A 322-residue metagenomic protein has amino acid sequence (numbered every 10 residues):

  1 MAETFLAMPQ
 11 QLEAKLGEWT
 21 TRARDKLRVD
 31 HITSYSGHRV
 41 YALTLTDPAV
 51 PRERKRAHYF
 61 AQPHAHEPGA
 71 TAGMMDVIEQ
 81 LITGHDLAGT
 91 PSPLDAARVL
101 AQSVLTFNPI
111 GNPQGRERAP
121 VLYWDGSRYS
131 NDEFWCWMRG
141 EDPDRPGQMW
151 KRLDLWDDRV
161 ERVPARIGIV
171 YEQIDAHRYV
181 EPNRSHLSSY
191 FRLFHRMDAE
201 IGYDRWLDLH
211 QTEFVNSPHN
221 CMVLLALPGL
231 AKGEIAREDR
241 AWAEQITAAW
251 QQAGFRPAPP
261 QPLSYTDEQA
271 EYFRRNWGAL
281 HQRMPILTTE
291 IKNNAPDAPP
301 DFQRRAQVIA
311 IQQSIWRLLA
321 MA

Functional and structural regions predicted by a protein language model:
M1-A23, R28-V29, Y41, G84 (+2 more regions): C-terminal accessory segments enriched in acidic
S36-L45: A short loop-to-beta-strand scaffold at the N-terminal edge of the catalytic core in hydrolase folds
P48-R56: Proline/glycine-enriched tight loop/beta-turn segments at coil->beta junctions that connect or precede beta-strands
P51-R52, R98-A101, A279-R283: Extracellular/periplasmic catalytic domains that process cell-envelope and extracellular macromolecules
H58-A61: Short hydrophobic beta-strand that contains or immediately precedes a catalytic carboxylate
H64-T71: Di-metal (Zn2+ and/or Mg2+/Mn2+) metal-binding site signature of metallo-dependent hydrolases with the MBL/beta-CASP
T71-V77, P120-D125: "Short basic amphipathic alpha-helical interaction patches in structured regions
I82-A231: Active-site/substrate-binding loop(s) of hydrolase catalytic cores
